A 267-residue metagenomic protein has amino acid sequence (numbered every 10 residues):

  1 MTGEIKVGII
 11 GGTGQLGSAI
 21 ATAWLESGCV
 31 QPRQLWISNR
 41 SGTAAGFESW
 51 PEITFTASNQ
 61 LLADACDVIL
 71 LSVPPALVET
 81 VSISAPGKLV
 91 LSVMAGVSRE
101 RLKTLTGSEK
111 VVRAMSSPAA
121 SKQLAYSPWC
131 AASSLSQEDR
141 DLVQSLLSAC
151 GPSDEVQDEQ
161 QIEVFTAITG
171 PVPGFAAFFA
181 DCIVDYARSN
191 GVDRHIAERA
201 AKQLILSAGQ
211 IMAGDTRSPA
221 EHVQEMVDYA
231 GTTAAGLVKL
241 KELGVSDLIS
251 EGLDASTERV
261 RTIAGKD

Functional and structural regions predicted by a protein language model:
T2-G3, T22, R199-D267: NAD(P)-dependent Rossmann-like dehydrogenase/reductase catalytic/cofactor-binding core
G12: NAD(P)H cofactor-binding loop motif with strongest signal on the N-terminal glycine-rich segment
Q15, I20-T22, W36, S41-T43 (+2 more regions): Rossmann-like NAD(P)(H) cofactor-binding subdomain of soluble oxidoreductases
A21, L25, C29-V30: Gly/Ala-rich phosphate-binding loop of Rossmann-like dinucleotide-binding domains, activating on the conserved
L35, L62, D193-A201, H222: Small-residue helix-packing motif on alpha-helices
R101-V111, Y126-V164, F175-G214, R259-V260: Internal alpha-helical scaffold of NAD(P)-dependent oxidoreductase catalytic cores
